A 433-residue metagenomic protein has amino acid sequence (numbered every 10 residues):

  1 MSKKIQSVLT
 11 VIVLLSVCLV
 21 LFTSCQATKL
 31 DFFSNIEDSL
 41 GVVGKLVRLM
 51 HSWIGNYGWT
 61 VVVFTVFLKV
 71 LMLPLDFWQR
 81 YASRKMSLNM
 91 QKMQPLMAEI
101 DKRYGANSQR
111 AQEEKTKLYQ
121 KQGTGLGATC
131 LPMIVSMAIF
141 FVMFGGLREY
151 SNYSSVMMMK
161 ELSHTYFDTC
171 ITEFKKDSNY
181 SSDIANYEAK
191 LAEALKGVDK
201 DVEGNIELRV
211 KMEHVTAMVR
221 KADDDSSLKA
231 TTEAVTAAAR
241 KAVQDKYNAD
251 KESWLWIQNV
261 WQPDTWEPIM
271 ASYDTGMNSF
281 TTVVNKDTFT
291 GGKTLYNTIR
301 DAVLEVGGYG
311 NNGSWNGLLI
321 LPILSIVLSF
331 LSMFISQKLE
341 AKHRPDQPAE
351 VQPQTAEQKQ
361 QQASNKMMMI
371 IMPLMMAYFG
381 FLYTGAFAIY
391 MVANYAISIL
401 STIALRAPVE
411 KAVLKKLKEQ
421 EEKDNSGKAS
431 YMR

Functional and structural regions predicted by a protein language model:
M1-Q26: N-terminal secretory/membrane targeting signals
S24-G44, S154-E161: Interfacial/capping segments of alpha-helical transmembrane domains
F32-I54, M86-N89, M93-L96, I100 (+3 more regions): Hydrophobic alpha-helical segments of integral membrane proteins, encompassing both true transmembrane helices
V70-F141, Y187, G204-K211, F330-A377 (+4 more regions): Membrane-interface amphipathic helices and adjacent TM-edge segments
F141, G145, E149-S151, D168-K175 (+2 more regions): Hydrophobic alpha-helical transmembrane segments and adjacent short intramembrane/lumenal linkers of inner/organellar
S154-K160, K190, V215-D274, G308 (+1 more regions): Outer-pore turret/helix-boundary of cation channels
E161-S226, K411-R433: Cytosolic, positively charged, low-complexity intrinsically disordered regions immediately flanking transmembrane
